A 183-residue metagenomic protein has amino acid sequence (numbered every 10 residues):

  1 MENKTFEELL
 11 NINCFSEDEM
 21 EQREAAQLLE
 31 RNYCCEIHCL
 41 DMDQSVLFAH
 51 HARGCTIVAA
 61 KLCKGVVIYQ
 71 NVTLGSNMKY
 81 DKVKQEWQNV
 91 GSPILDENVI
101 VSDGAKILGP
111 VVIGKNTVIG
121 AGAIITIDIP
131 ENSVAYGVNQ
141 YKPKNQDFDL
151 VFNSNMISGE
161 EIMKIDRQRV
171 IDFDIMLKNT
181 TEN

Functional and structural regions predicted by a protein language model:
M1-D81, E86-S92, D96-N98, A105 (+3 more regions): Domain-scale signature associated with acetyltransferase and cell-envelope carbohydrate enzymes
I100, V118, V134-Y136: Short-chain dehydrogenase/reductase
G104-D128: Beta-rich strand-turn-strand
